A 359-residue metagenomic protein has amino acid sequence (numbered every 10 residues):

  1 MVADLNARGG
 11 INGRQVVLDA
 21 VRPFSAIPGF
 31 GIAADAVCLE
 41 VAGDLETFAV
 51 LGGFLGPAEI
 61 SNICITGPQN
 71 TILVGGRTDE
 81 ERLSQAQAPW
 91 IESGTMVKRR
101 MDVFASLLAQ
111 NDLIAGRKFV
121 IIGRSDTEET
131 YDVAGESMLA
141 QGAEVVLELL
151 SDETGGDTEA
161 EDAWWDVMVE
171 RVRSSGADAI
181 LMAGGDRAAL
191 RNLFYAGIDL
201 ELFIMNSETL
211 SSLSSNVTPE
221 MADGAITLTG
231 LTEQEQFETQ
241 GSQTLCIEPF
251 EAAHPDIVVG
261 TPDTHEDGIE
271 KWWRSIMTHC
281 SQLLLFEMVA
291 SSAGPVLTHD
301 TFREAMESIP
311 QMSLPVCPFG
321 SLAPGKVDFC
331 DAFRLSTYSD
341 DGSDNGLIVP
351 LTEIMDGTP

Functional and structural regions predicted by a protein language model:
M1, V21-P23, I27-G29, R124-E129 (+1 more regions): Extracytoplasmic "Venus flytrap"
M1-I11, E136-L139: Short, polar/charged alpha-helical segment
R8-A86, T154-D162, R187: Beta-alpha junction/loop-to-helix N-cap segments that form part of ligand/metal-binding clefts
E46-T154, Y195, E201-T227, E233: Extracytoplasmic ligand/sensor domains, especially the bilobed periplasmic-binding protein
L193-C280, P350, I354-D356: Extracellular/periplasmic periplasmic-binding protein-like sensory domains
D223, P310-P359: Solvent-exposed, acidic/polar segments of extracytosolic/periplasmic ligand-binding ectodomains
L284-S292: Short glycine/serine- and small hydrophobic-enriched flexible loop segments
S291-E304: Short, charged, surface-exposed loops that flank catalytic or proteolytic processing sites
